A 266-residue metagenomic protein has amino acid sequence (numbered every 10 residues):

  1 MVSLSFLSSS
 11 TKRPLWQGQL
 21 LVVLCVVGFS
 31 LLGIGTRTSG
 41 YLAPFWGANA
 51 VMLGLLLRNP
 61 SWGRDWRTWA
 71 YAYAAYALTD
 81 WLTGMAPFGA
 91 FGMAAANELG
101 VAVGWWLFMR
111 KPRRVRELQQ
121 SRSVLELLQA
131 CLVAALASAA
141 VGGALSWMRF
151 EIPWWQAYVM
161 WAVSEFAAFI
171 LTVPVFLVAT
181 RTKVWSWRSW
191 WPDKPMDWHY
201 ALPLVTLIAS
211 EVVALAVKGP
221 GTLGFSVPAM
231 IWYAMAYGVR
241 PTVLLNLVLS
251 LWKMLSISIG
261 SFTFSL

Functional and structural regions predicted by a protein language model:
V2-P44, N49-E151, V173-G224, P228-F262 (+1 more regions): Short helix-perturbing small/polar motifs within transmembrane alpha-helices
W155-A168: Short aromatic-rich membrane-water interface segments that cap or initiate transmembrane helices in multi-pass membrane
